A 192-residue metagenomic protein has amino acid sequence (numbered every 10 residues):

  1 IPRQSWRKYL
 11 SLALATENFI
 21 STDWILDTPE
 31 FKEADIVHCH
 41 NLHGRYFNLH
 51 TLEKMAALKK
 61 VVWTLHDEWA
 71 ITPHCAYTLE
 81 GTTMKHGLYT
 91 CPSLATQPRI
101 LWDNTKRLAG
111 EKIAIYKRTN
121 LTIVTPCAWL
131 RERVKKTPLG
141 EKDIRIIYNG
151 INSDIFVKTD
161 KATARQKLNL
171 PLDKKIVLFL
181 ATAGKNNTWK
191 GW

Functional and structural regions predicted by a protein language model:
I1-I36: A conserved catalytic-core segment of Leloir-type glycosyltransferases
L26-Y46, K60-H66: Short N-terminal targeting/anchoring amphipathic segment
E30-F31, M55-A56, Y116-K117: A short, aliphatic-rich alpha-helical micro-motif
T51, P73-T78, T83-M84, T137-P138 (+2 more regions): Short aromatic-enriched loop/helix-cap "lid" or pocket-rim segments at secondary-structure transitions that line
W69, G81-I123, L130-E132, K136-D143: Membrane-proximal helix-turn-helix segments that form the acceptor-binding/catalytic region of lipid-linked
A109, V157-L170: A short helix/loop element that forms part of the nucleotide-sugar donor recognition site in Leloir-type
W129, G150: Carbohydrate-associated surface elements
P171-K190: Conserved donor-binding/catalytic core segment of Leloir-type glycosyltransferases
